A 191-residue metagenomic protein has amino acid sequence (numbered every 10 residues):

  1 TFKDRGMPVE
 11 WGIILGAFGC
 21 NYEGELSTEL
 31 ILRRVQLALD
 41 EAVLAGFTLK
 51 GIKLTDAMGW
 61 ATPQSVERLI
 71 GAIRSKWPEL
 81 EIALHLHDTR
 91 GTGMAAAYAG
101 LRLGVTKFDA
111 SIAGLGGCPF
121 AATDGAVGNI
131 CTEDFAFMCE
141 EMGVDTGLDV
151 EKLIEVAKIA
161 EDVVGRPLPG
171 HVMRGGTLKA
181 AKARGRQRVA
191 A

Functional and structural regions predicted by a protein language model:
T1-A191: Catalytic cores and adjacent flexible loops of soluble metabolic enzymes that perform enolate/carbanion chemistry on
